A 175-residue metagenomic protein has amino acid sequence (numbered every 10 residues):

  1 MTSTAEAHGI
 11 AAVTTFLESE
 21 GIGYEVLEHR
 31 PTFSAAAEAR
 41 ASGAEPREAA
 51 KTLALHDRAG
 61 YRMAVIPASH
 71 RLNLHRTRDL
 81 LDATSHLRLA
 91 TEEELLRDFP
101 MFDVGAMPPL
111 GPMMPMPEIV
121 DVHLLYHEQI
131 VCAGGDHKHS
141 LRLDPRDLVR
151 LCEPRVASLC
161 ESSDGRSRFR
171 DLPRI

Functional and structural regions predicted by a protein language model:
M1-I175: Extended, low-hydrophobicity, polar/charged segments
